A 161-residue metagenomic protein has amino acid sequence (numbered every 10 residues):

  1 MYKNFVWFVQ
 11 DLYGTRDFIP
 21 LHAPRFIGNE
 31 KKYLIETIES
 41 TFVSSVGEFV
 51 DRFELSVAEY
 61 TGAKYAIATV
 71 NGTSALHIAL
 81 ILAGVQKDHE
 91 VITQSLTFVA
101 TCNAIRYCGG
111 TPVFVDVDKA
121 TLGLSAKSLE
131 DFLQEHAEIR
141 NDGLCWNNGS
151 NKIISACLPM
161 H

Functional and structural regions predicted by a protein language model:
M1-V43: N-terminal "arm"/small-domain region of PLP-dependent enzymes with the aminotransferase-like
K32, E36-E39, D51-G62, K127-Q134: Replace "anionic and nucleotidyl ligands
V46-E90, A104-R106, F114-D116, E138-S150: Phosphate-binding glycine-rich loop
A68, T93, A156-M160: A short beta-strand submotif of the Rossmann-like class I SAM-dependent methyltransferase core that lines
L96, V117: Short beta->alpha hinge that forms the Motif I/post-I loop of the SAM-binding pocket
T97-T101: Conserved coil-to-alpha-helix start sites within the AMP-binding
G109: Structured binding elements
A120-H161: Active-site phosphate-binding strand-loop segment of PLP-dependent enzymes
